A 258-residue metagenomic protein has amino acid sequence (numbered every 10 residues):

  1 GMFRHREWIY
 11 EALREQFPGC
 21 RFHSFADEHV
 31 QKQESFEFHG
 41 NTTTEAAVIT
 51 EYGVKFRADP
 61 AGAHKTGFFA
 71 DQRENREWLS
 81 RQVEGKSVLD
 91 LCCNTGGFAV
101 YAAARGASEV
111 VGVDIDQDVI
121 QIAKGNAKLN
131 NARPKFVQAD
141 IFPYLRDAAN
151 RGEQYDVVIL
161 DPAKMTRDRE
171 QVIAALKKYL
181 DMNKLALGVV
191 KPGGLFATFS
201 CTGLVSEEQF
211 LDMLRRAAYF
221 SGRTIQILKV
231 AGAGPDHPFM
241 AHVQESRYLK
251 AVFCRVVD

Functional and structural regions predicted by a protein language model:
R4-F69, E77: Non-catalytic substrate-recognition/targeting regions of SAM-dependent transferases
G85-C92: Conserved class I S-adenosyl-L-methionine
C92-G96, C201: Class I SAM-dependent methyltransferase "Motif I" SAM/SAH-binding loop
T95-S108: Conserved SAM-binding loop of SAM-dependent methyltransferases across substrates and taxa, primarily the Class I
E109-D114: Conserved SAM-binding motif I beta-strand of class I
D118-D156: S-adenosyl-L-methionine
D118-V119, Y155-L185: Mobile active-site "lid"/loop adjacent to the S-adenosyl-L-methionine
D181, L195-D258: C-terminal catalytic and target-recognition region of SAM-dependent MTase-like enzymes, primarily methyltransferases
